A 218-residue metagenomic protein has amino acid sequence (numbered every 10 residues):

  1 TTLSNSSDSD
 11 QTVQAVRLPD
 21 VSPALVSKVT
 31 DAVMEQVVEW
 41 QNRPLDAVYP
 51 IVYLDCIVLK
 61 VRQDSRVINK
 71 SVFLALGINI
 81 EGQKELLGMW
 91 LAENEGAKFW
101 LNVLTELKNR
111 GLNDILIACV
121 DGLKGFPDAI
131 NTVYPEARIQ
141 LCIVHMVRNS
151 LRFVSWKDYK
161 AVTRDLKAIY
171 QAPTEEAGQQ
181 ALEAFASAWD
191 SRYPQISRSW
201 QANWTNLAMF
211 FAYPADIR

Functional and structural regions predicted by a protein language model:
T1-Q11: Hydrophobic topology marker
D8, S155-W156, P214: Residues that cap or delimit alpha-helices
T12, G125, A161, D165 (+2 more regions): A general alpha-helix detector
T12-V16, L87, Y213-I217: Short hinge/gating elements
A15, P19-V120, K124, D128-E136 (+1 more regions): RNase H-like nuclease fold core
L25, I117-K124, A129-K167: Conserved beta-strand -> loop -> alpha-helix junction used to position metal-binding or nucleic-acid-contacting
Q171-R218: Acidic/histidine-rich catalytic cores and adjacent linkers of DNA breakage/strand-transfer/modification proteins
